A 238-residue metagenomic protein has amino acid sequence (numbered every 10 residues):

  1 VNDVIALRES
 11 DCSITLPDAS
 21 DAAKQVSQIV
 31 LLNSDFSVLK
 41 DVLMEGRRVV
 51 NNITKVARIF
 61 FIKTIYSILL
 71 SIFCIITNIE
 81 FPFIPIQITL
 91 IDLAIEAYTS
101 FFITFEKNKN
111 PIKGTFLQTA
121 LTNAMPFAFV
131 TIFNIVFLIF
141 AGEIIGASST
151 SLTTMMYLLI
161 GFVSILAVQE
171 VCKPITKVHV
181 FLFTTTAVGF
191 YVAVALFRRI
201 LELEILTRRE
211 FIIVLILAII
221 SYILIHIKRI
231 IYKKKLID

Functional and structural regions predicted by a protein language model:
V1-S10: Acidic, divalent-metal-coordinating active-site segment for phosphoryl/phosphodiester hydrolysis, typified by short
R8, R47-R48, R58, R198-R199 (+2 more regions): Arginine residue identity/basic-tract feature
T15-H179, A187-R198: Membrane-embedded transport module
K107, I216, I220-I223, I230-K233: Intrinsic low-complexity, intrinsically disordered segments enriched in polar/basic residues
M156-I160, T207-L224: Small-residue-rich transmembrane alpha-helices that serve as helix-helix interface/gating elements in multipass
C172-I175, I225-D238: Membrane-interface capping segments at transmembrane-helix boundaries
T184: Mid-to-C-terminal catalytic subdomains of enzymes that bind/position adenosyl phosphate moieties or nucleic-acid
V192-L217, K234-K235: C-terminal amphipathic alpha-helical interaction region
